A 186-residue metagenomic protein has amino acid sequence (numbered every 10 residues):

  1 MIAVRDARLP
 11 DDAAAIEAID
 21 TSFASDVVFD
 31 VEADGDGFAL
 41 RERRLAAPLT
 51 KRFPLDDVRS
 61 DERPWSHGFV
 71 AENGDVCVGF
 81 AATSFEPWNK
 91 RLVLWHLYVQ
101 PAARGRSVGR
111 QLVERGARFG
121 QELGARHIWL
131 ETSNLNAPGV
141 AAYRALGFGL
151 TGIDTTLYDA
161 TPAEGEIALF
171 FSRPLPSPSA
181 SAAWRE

Functional and structural regions predicted by a protein language model:
I2, R126, S133-N136, L146-G149 (+1 more regions): C-terminal "cap" of GNAT-fold acetyltransferases
V4, Q100, R104, E131 (+1 more regions): Conserved short-loop catalytic and cofactor-binding motifs
P10, A18-W95, Q100-A102, V113-R115 (+4 more regions): Acetyl-CoA-dependent GNAT
G35, G139-V140, P162-A163: Short Asp/Glu-rich motifs
V76, Q100-E114, R118-L123, N134-A141 (+1 more regions): Conserved glycine-rich acetyl-CoA-binding loop
V93, G124-R126: Short loop/turn motifs at secondary-structure junctions
